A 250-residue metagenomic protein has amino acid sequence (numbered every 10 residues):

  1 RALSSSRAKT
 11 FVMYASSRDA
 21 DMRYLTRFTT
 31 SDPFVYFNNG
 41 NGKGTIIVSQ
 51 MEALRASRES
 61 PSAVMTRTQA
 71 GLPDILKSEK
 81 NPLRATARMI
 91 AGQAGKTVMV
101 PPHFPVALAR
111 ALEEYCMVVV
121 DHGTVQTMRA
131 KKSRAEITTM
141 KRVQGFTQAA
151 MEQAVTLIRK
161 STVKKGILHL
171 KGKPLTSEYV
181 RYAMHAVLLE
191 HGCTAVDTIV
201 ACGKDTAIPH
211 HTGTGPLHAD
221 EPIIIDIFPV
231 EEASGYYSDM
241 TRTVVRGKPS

Functional and structural regions predicted by a protein language model:
R1-S250: Active-site neighborhoods and metal-handling regions in enzymes and metal-associated proteins
